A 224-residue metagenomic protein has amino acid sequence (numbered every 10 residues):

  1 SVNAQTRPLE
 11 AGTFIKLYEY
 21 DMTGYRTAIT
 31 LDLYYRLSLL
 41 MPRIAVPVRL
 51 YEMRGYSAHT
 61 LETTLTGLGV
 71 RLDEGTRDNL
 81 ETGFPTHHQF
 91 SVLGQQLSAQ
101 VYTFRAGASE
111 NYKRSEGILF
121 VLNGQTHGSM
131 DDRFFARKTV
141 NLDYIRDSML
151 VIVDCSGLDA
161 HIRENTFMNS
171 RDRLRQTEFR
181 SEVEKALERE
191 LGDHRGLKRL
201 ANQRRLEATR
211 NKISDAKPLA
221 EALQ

Functional and structural regions predicted by a protein language model:
S1-E116: Glycine/threonine-rich ATP-lid/beta-loop region of ATP-binding domains
G24-Y25, L80-Q224: Charged regulatory segments coupled to nucleotide-binding catalytic modules in large multidomain enzymes
